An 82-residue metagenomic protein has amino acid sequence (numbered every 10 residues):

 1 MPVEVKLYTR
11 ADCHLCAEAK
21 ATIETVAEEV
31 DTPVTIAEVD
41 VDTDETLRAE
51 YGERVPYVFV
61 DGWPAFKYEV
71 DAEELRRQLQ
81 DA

Functional and structural regions predicted by a protein language model:
M1-E29: Local sequence-structure signature of Cys/Sec-based thiol-disulfide redox active-site neighborhoods
M1-K6, T32-P33, R77-A82: Haloarchaeal acidic low-complexity proteome signature biased toward cell-envelope/secretome components but also
T32-E45: Thiol-based oxidoreductase modules, predominantly thioredoxin-like and allied folds used for disulfide exchange
R48: Active-site loop of classical SDR/Rossmann-like NAD(P)-dependent oxidoreductases, centered on the catalytic Tyr-X3-Lys
Y51: Surface-exposed interaction regions that form or flank ligand-binding interfaces
V55-A65: A short, hydrophobic beta-strand/beta-hairpin element that forms part of a small beta-sheet core
K67-V70, E74: N-terminal, polar/charged subdomain of small-to-medium soluble alpha/beta proteins
